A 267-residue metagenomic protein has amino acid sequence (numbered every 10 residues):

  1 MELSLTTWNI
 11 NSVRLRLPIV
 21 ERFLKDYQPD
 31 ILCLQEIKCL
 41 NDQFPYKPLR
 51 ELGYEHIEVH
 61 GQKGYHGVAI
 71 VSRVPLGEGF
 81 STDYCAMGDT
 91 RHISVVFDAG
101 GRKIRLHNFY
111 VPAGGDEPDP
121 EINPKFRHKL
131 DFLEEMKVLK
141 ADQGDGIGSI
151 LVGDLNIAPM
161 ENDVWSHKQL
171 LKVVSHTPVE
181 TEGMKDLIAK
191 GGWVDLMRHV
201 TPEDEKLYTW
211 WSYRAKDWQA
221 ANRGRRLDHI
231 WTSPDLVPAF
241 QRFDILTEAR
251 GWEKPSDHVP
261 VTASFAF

Functional and structural regions predicted by a protein language model:
M1-L52, E58, Y65-V68, P159 (+1 more regions): N-terminal, active-site-proximal structural segment of metallo-dependent hydrolase catalytic domains
E2-S12, K103-P118, I122, V152 (+1 more regions): Active-site-proximal beta-strand elements of phosphoester/diester hydrolases
N11, K38, Y110-P112, N156-A158 (+1 more regions): Catalytic metal-binding/acid-base residues of hydrolase active sites
I37-L40, F44-D116: Structured beta-strand-rich core segments of catalytic domains in phosphoester-bond hydrolases
L52-G53, F132-H229: Metal-dependent phosphoesterases centered on the DNase I-like endonuclease/exonuclease/phosphatase
G64-E78, D217-A239, F265: Conserved beta strand-loop-helix elements of the APE1-like EEP
R73-V74, V95-G101, S233-P234, S256 (+1 more regions): Active-site beta-strand termini and strand-to-loop segments that position acidic
V111-L133, K168-V173: Surface-exposed cleft-lining segments at the edges of enzyme active sites
